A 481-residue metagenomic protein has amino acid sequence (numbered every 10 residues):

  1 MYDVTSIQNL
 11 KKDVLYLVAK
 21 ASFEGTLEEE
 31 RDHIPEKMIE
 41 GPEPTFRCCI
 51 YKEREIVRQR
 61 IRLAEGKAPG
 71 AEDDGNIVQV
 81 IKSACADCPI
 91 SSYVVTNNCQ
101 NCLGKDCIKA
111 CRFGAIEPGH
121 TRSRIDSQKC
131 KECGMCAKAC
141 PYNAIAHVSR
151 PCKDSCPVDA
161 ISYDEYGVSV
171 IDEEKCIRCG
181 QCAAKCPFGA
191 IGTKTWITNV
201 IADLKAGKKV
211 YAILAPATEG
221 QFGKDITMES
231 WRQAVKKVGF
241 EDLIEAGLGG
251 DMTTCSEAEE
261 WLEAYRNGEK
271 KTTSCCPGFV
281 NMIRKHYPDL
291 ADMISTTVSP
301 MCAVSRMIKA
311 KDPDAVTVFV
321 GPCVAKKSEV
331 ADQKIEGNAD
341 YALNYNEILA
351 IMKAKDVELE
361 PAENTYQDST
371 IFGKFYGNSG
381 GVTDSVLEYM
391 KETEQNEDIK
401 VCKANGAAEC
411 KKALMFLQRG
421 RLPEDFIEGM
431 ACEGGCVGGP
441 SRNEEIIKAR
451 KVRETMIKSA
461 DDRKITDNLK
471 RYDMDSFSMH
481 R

Functional and structural regions predicted by a protein language model:
M1-R60, A64-G66, T193-R481: Iron-sulfur-associated redox domains of electron-transfer enzymes in respiratory and anaerobic energy metabolism
K67-G75, C107-I108, V200: Small-residue-rich
A71-T96, F113-G114: N-terminal [4Fe-4S]-dependent radical SAM core
A86-V94, E117-R122, Y163, Q181 (+3 more regions): Gly-rich Lys/Arg/Thr-decorated short loops/hinges at beta-loop-alpha junctions or inter-strand turns that position
C88-K109, K138: Glycine-rich adenosyl-nucleotide cofactor-binding module
V95, D126, D172, L214-A215 (+1 more regions): A secondary-structure boundary/capping signal
C102, K131, H147, I177 (+3 more regions): Residue-level recognition of alpha-helix initiation/capping sites
G104-S127, K131, M135-I177, Q181-I197 (+1 more regions): Iron-sulfur cluster-binding cysteine motifs and their immediate structural context in ferredoxin-like electron-transfer
